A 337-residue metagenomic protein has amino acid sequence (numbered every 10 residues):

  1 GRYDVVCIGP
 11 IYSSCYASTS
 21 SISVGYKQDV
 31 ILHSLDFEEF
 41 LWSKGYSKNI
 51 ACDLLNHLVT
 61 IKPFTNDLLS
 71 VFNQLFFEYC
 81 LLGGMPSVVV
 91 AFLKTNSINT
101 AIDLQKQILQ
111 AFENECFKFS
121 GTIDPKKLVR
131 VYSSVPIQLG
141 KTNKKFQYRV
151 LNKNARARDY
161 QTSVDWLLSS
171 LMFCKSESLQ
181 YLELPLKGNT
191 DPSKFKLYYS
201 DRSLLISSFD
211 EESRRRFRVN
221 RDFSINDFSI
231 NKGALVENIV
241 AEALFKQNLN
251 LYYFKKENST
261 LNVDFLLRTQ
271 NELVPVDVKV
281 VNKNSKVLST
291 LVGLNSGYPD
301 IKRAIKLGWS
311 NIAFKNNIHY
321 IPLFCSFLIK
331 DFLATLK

Functional and structural regions predicted by a protein language model:
G1: Conserved nucleotide-sensing/catalytic segment adjacent to the nucleotide-binding pocket in NTP-handling enzymes
V5, V240, L244, V263-N282 (+1 more regions): Conserved catalytic cores of phosphodiester-cleaving nucleases, focusing on short active-site segments
I8-P10, Y16-G140: Interdomain motor-coupling "hinge/lid" segment immediately C-terminal to the ATP-binding subdomain of NTP-driven enzymes
I11-C15, S34-E38, Q180, L204-L205 (+1 more regions): Conserved nucleotide-binding/hydrolysis micro-motifs of P-loop NTPases
M85, V89-N262, Q270: Accessory nucleic acid-recognition modules appended to NTPase machines
K256, P299-H319: Nucleic-acid nuclease catalytic cores
N282-V292: Active-site-adjacent loop/helix micro-motif of nuclease/hydrolase catalytic cores
S310-K337: Domain-level recognition of nuclease-like catalytic cores that cleave nucleotide substrates
